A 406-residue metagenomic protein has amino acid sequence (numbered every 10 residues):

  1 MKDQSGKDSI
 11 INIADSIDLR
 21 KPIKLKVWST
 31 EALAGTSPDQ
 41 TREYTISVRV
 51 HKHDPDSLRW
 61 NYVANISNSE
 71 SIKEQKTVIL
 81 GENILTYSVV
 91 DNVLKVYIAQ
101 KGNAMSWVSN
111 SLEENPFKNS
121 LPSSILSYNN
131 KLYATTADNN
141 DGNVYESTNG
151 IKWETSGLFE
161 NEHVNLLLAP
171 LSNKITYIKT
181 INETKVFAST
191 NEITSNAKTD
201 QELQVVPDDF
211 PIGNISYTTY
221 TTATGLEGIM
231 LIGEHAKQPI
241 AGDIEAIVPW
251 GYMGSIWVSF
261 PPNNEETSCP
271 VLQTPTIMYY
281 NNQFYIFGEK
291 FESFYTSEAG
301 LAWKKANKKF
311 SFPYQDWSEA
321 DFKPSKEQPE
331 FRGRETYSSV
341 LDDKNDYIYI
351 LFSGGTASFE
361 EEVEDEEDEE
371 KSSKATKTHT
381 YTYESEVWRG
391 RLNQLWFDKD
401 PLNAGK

Functional and structural regions predicted by a protein language model:
M1-K73, K374, W396, D400-K406: Beta-rich interaction/scaffold domains
H53-N61, N103-S109, I151-T155, I193-Q201 (+4 more regions): Beta-strand initiation motifs
R59-N65, K76-N115: Beta-propeller domains
N65-G81, E114-N130, T155-I175, E202-L226 (+3 more regions): Repeated scaffold domains used in trafficking and secretory/extracellular systems, primarily beta-propellers
Q75-V90, S124-D138, L166-V186, T219-I240 (+4 more regions): Short beta-strand elements that form the blades of beta-propeller/WD-repeat-like and other beta-sheet-rich scaffold
K95-G102, G142-K152, T184-S195, G242-G254 (+2 more regions): Beta-propeller blade signature
G102-N196: A generic tandem-repeat structural signature
E327-K406: Blade-level signature of beta-propeller repeat domains, shared across WD40, Kelch, NHL, RCC1 and BNR/Asp-box propellers
